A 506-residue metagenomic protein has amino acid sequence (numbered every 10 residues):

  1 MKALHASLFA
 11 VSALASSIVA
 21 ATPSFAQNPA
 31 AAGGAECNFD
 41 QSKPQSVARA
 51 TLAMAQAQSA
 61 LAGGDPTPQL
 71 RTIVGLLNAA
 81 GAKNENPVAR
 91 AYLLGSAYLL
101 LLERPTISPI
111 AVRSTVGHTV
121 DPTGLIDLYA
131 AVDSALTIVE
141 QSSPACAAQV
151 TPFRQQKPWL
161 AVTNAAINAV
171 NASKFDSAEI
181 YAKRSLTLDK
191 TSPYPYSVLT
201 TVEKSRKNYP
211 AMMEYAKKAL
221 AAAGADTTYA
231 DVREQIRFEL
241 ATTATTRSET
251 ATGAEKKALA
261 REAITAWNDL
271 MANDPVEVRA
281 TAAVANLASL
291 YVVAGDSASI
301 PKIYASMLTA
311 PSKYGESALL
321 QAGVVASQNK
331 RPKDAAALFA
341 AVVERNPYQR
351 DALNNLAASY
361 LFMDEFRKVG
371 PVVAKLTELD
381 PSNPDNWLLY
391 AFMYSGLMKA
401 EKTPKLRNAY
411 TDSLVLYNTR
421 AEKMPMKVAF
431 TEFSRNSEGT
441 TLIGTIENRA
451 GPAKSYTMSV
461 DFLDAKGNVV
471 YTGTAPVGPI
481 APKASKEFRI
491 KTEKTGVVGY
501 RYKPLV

Functional and structural regions predicted by a protein language model:
Q56-R71, L99-D176, A221-T265: Short coil/linker segments at helix-helix boundaries
L70, L77, Y129-V132, L136 (+7 more regions): Hydrophobic/aromatic packing residues within the alpha-helices of TPR/SEL1-like helical repeat arrays
I73, L125-L128, V132, A178 (+7 more regions): Single-residue signature of alpha-solenoid repeat helices
A80, A135-V139, R184-S185, K218-A219 (+5 more regions): Canonical positions in the second alpha-helix
N84-E85, P144, K190, G224 (+5 more regions): Short coil turns that delineate tetratricopeptide repeat
R90, A148-Q149, P195, Y229-A230 (+5 more regions): TPR alpha-solenoid repeat register
L93-L94, N164, V198, V232-Q235 (+5 more regions): Canonical tetratricopeptide repeat
L100, N171, S205-R206, E239 (+6 more regions): Register position in tetratricopeptide repeats
